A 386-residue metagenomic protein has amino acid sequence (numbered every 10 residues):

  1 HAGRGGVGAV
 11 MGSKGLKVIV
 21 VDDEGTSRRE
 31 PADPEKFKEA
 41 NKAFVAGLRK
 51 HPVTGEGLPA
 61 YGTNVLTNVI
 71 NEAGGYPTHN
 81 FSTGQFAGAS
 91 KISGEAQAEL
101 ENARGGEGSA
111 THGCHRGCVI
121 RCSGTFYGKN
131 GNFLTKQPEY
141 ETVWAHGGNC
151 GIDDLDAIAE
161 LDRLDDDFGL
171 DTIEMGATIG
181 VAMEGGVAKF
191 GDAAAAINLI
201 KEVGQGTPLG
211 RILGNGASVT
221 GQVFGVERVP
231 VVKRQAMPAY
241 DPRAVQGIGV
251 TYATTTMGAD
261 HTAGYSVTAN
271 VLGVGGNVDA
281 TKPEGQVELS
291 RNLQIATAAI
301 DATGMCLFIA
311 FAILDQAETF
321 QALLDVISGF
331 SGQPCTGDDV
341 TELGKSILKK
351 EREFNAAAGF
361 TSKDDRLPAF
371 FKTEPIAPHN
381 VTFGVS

Functional and structural regions predicted by a protein language model:
H1-V7, M11-S386: Extended C-terminal regions of large enzymes
